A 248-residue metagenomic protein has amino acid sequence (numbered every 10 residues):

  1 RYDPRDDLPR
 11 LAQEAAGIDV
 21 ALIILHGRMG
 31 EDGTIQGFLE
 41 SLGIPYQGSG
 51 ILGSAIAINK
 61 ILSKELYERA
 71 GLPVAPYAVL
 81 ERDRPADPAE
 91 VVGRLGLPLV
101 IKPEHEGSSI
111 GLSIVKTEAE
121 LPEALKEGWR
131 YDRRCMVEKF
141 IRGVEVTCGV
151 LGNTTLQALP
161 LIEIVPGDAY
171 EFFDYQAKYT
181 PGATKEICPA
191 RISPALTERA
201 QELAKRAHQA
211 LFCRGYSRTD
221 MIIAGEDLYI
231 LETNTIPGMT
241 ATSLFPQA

Functional and structural regions predicted by a protein language model:
R1-L52, I56-L62, R69, E81-E90: ATP-binding N-terminal substructure of ATP-dependent carboxylate-amine bond-forming enzymes
L11-A15, I56-V144, T155: Active-site nucleotide/adenylate-binding loops and adjacent lid/helix of ATP-dependent enzymes
L22, R142, L211-G215: Bilobed periplasmic-binding protein-like "clamshell/Venus-flytrap" ligand-binding domains
H26, E145, H208: Histidine-centered active-site/metal-ligand motif
P45-G50, P76, P103-G107, I230-E232: Short beta-strands and strand-loop turn motifs
L66-G71, R191-A248: ATP-dependent carboxylate activation and anion-phosphoryl transfer catalytic cores that bind Mg-ATP to form
K116-E202, G225-Y229: Phosphate-binding site of ATP-dependent enzymes
